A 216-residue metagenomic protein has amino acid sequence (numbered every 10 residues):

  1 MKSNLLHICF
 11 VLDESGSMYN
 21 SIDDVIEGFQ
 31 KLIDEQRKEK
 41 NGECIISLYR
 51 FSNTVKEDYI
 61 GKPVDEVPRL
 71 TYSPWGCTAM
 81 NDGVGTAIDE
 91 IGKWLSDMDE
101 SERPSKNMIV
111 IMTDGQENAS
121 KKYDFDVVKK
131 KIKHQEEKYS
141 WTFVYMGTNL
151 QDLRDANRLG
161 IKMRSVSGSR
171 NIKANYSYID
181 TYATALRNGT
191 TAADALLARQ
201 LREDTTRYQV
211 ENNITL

Functional and structural regions predicted by a protein language model:
M1-L216: Acidic, low-complexity intrinsically disordered regions
